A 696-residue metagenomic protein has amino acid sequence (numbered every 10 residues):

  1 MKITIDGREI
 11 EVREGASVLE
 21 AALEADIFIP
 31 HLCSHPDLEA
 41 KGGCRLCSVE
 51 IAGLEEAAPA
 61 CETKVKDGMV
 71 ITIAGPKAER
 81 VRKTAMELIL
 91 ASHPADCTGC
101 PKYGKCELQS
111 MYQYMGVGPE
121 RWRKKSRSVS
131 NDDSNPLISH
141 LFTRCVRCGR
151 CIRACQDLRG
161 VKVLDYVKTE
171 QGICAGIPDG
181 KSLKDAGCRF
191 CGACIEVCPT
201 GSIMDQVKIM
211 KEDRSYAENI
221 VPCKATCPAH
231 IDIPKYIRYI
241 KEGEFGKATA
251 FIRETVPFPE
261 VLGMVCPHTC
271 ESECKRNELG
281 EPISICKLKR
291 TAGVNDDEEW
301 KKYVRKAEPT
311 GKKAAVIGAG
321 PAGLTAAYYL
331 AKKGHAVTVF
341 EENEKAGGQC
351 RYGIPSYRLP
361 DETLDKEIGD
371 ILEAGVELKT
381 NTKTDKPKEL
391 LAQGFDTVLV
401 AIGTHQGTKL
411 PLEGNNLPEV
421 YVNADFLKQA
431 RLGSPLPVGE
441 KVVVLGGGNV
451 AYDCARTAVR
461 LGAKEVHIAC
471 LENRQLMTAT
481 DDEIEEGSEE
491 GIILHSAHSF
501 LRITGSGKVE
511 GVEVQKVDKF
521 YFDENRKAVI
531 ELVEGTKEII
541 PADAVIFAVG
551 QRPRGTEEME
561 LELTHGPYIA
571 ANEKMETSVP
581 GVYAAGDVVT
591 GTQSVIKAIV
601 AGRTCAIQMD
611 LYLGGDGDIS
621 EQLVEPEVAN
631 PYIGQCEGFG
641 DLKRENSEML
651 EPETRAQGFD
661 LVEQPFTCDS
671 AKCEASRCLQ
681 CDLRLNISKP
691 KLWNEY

Functional and structural regions predicted by a protein language model:
R45, V49-T338, E342-N343, C350-Y357 (+6 more regions): Fe-S ferredoxin-like electron-transfer domains and their immediately adjacent linker/connector regions across
S215-C223, E485-G491, S499-K508, T604 (+2 more regions): Mid-to-C-terminal Rossmann-like scaffold of FAD/NAD(P)H-dependent oxidoreductases
A292-A307, K366-N381, K386, G407-L461 (+1 more regions): Glycine-rich dinucleotide-binding loop and its adjacent helix/turn
K313-I317, D365-L412, R502-V509, E513 (+1 more regions): Feature captures the FAD/FMN-dependent oxidoreductase FAD-binding
A336-K379, K428-A430, A455-R502, G617-Y632: Rossmann-like dinucleotide-binding cores of NAD(P)H-dependent redox enzymes
E373-A392, R431-L432, A497-D543: A structured beta-alpha segment of the ubiquitous adenosine-cofactor-binding alpha/beta core
N416-E440, G507, F522-I599, I633-E637: FAD-site-proximal beta/loop scaffold in flavoenzymes
V588-D616: A conserved FAD-binding loop/helix module that cradles the flavin
